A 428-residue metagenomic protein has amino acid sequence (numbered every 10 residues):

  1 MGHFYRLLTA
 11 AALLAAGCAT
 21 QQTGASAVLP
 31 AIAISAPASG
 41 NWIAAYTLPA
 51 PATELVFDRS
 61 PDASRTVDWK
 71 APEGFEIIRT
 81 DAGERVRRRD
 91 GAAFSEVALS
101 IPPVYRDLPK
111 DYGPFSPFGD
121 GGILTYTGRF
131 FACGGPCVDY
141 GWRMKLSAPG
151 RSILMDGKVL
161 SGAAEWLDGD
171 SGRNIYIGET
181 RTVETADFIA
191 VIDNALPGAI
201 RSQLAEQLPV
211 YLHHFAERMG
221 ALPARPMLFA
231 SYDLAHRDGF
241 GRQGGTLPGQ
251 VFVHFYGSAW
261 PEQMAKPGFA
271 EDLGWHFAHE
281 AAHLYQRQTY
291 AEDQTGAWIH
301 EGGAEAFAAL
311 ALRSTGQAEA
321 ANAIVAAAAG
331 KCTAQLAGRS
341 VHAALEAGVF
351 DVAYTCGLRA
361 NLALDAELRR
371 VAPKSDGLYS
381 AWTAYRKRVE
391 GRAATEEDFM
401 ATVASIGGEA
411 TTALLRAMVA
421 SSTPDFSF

Functional and structural regions predicted by a protein language model:
G2-A10: Sec-dependent signal peptide recognition, specifically the positively charged N-region followed immediately by
T23-L55, R388-F428: Beta/coil-rich, acidic/histidine-enriched accessory regions frequently appended to metallopeptidases
G24-A31, S35-T47, A52-H213, E217-A224 (+1 more regions): Non-catalytic architectural context of zinc metalloproteases
R181-E292, G296: Juxtacatalytic substrate-recognition/specificity segment
Q203-V210, H214, D272, H276 (+8 more regions): Extracytoplasmic/secreted proteins, especially bacterial periplasmic and envelope-associated proteins
E292-R359, D365-S375, T383-R392: Acidic/His/Gly-enriched intrinsically disordered linker/tail segments that often contain short helix/coil "MoRF-like"
